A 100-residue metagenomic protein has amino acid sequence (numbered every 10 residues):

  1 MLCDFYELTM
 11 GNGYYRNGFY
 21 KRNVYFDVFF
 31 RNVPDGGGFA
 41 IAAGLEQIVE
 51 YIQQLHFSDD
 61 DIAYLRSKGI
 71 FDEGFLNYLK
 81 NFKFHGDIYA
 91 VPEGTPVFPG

Functional and structural regions predicted by a protein language model:
M1-P99: Ordered alpha/beta subdomains of enzyme catalytic regions
